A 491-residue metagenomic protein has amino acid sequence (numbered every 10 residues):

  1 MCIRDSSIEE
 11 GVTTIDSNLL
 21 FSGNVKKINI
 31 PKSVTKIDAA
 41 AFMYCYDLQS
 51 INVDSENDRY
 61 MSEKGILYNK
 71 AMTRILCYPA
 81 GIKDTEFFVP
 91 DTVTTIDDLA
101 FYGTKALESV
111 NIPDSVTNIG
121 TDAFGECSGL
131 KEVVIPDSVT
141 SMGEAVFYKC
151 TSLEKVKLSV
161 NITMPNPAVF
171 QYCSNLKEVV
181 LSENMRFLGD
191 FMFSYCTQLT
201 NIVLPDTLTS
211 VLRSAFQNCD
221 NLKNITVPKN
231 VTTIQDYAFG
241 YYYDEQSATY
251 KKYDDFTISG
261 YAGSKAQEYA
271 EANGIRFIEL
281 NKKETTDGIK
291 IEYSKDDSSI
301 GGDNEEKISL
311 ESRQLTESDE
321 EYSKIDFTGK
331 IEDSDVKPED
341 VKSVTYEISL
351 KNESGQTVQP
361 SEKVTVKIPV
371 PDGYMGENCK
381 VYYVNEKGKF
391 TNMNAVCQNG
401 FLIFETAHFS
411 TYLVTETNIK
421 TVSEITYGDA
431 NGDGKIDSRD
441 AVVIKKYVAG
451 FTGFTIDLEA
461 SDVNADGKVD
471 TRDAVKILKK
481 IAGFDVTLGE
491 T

Functional and structural regions predicted by a protein language model:
R4-D5, R74-C77, P165-N166, L188 (+3 more regions): Generic recognition of long tandem-repeat/solenoid scaffolds
R4-T14, S22-K36, C45-T95, T104-N118 (+7 more regions): Structural signature of tandem-repeat unit edges
S17-L19, A39-A41, L76, D98-A100 (+8 more regions): Consensus positions within tandem repeat domains that build extended binding/scaffold surfaces
N281-C379, N385, T415-S423: Feature for mature exported/ectodomain regions
G388-N394: Surface-exposed loop/edge segments in extracytoplasmic proteins
I403-T421: C-terminal beta-strand-rich structural cap/linker in extracellular carbohydrate-active enzymes
T417-T491: Cellulosome-associated attachment modules in secreted, modular CAZymes
